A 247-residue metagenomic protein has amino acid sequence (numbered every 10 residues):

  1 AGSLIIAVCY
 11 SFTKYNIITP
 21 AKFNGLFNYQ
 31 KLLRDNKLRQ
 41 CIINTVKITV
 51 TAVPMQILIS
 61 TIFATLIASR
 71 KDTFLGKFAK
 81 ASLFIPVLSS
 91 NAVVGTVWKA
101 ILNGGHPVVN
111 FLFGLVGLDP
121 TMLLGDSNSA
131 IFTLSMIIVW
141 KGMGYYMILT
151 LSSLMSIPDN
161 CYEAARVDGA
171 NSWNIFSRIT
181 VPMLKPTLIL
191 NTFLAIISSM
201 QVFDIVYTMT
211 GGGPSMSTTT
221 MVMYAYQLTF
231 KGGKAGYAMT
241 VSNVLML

Functional and structural regions predicted by a protein language model:
A1-L247: A structural signal for multi-pass alpha-helical bundles of membrane permease subunits that mediate small-molecule
